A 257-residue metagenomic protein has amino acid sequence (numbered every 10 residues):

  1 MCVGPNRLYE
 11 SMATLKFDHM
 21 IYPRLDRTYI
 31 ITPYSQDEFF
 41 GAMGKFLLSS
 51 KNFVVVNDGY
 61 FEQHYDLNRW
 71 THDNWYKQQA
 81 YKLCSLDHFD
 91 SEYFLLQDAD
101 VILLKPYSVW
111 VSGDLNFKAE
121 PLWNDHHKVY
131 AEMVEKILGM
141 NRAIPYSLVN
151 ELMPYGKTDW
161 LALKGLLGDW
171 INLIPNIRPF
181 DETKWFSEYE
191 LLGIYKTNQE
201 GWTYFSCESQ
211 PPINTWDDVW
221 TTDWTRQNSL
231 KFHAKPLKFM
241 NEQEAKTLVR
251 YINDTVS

Functional and structural regions predicted by a protein language model:
M1-R7: A conserved hydrophobic helix/loop-capping motif in glycosyltransferases and polysaccharide synthases
R7-I21: Short, well-formed alpha-helical segments that are part of the catalytic scaffolds of diverse glycosyltransferases
H19-I30, N52: Short loop->beta transition adjacent to catalytic acidic/histidine clusters or analogous donor-positioning motifs
Q36-H88: Active-site-proximal specificity loops/subdomain of glycosyltransferases
F94: Short aromatic/hydrophobic "clamp" motif used to bind/position activated sugar donors
I102-E135: Conserved donor-nucleotide/metal-binding helix-loop-beta segment in metal-dependent transferases, i.e., the alpha-helix
A143-S229: Catalytic core and acceptor-binding pocket of nucleotide-sugar-dependent glycosyltransferases
N214-S257: Long, low-complexity C-terminal extensions of enzymes
